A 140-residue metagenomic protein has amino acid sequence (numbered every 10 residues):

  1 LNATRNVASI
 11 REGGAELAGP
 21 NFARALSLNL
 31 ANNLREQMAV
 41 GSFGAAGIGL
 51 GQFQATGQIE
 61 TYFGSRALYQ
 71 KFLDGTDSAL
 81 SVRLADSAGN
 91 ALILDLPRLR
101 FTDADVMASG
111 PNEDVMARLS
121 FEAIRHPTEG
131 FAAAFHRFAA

Functional and structural regions predicted by a protein language model:
L1-A140: Signature of extracytoplasmic/envelope-associated structural regions
